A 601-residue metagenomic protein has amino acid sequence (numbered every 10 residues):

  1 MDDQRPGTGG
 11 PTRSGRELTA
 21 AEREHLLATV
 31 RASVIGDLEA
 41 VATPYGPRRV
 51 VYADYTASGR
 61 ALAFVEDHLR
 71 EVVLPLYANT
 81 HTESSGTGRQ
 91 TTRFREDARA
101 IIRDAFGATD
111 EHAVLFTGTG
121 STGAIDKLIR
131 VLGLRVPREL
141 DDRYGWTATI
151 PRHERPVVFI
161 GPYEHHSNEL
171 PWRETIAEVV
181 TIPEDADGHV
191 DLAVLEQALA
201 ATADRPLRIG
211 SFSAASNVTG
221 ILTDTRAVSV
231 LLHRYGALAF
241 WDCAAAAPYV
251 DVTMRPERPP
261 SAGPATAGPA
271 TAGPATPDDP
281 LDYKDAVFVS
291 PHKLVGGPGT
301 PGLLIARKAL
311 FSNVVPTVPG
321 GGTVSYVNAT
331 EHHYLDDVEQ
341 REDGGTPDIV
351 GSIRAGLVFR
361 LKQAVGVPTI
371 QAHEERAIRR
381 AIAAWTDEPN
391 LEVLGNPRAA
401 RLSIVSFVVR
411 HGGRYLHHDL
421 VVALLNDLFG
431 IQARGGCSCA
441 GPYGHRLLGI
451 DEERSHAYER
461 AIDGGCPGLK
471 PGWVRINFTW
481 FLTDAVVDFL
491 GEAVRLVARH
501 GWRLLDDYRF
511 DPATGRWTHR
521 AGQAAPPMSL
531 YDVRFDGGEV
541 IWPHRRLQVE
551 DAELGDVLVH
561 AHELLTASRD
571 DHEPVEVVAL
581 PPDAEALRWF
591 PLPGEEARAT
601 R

Functional and structural regions predicted by a protein language model:
M1-R601: Pyridoxal 5′-phosphate
